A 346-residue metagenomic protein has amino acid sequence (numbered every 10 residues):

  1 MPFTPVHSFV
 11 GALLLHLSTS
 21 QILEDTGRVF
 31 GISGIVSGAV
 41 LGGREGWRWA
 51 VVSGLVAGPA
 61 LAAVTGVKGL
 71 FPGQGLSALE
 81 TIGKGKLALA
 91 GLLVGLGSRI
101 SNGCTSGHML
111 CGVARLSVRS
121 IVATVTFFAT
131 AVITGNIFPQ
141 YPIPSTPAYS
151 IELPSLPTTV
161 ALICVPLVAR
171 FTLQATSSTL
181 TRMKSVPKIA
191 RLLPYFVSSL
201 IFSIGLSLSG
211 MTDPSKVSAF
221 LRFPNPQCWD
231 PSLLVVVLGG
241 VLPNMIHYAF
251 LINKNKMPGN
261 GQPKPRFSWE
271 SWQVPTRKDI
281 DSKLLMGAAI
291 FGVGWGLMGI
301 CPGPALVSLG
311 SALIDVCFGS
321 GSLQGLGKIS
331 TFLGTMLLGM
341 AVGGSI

Functional and structural regions predicted by a protein language model:
M1-I346: Membrane-interfacial helix-loop segments of redox and metal-homeostasis proteins, especially TM-loop-TM junctions
